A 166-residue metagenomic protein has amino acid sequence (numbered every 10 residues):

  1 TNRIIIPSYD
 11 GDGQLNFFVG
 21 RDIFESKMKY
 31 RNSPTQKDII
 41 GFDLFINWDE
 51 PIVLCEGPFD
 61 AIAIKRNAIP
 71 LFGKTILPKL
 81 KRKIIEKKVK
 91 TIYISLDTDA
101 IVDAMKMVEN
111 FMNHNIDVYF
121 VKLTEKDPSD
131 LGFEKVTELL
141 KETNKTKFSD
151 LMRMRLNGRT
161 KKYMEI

Functional and structural regions predicted by a protein language model:
T1-T91: Phosphate-handling DNA/RNA-contact segment within nucleic-acid enzymes
P7, D12, V53-L54, I85 (+2 more regions): Replication-associated primase and helicase/ATPase modules
A63, V102-A104: Extracytoplasmic/secreted cell-surface and envelope-processing proteins
T98-A100: Internal insertion modules embedded within essential enzymes
